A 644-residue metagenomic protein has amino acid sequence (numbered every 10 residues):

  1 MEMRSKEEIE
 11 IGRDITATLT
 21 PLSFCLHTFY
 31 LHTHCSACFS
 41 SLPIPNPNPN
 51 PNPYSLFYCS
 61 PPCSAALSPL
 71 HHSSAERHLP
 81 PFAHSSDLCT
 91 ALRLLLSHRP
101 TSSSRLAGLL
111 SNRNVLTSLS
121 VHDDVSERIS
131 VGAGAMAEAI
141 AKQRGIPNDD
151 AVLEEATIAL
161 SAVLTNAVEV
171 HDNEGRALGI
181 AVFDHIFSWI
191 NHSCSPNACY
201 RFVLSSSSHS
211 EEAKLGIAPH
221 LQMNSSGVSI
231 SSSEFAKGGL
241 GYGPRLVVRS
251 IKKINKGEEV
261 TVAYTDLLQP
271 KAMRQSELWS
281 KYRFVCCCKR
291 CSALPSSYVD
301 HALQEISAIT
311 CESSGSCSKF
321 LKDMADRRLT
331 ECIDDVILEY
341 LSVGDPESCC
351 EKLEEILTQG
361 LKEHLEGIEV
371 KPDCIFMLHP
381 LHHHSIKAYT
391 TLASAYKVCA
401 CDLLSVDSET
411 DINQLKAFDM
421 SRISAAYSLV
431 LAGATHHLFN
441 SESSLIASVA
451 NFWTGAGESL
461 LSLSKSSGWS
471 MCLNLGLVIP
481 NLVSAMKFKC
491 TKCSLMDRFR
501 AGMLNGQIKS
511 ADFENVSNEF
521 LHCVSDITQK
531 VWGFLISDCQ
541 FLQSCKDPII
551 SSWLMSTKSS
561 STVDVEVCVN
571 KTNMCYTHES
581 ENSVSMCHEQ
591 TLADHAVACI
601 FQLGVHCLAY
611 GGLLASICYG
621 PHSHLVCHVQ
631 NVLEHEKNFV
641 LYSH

Functional and structural regions predicted by a protein language model:
R4, S23-T33, A37-H84, C194-E366 (+2 more regions): C-terminal SET catalytic tail plus cysteine-rich post-SET Zn-binding segment of SAM-dependent SET-domain
D14-T16, T20-P21, K271: Structured catalytic modules that directly regulate molecular switches in eukaryotic signaling
H27-S232, K530, F534, L542 (+3 more regions): SET-domain substrate-recognition elements in eukaryotic SAM-dependent protein methyltransferases
R113-L153, T157, S161-E174, L178 (+1 more regions): Non-catalytic accessory regions of eukaryotic chromatin regulators
V163, A167, E174-G175, G179-S193 (+6 more regions): C-terminal, well-structured subdomains that either form a transmembrane helix-short loop-helix hairpin in multi-pass
